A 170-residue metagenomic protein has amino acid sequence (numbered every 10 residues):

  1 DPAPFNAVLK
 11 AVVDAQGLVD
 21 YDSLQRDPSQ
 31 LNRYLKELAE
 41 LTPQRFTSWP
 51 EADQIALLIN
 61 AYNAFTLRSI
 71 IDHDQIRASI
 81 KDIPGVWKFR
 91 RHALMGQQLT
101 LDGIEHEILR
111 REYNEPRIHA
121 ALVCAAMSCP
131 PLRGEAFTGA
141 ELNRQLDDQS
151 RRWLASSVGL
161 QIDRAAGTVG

Functional and structural regions predicted by a protein language model:
D1-G170: Interaction/scaffold regions that mediate signaling and macromolecular assembly across diverse proteins
